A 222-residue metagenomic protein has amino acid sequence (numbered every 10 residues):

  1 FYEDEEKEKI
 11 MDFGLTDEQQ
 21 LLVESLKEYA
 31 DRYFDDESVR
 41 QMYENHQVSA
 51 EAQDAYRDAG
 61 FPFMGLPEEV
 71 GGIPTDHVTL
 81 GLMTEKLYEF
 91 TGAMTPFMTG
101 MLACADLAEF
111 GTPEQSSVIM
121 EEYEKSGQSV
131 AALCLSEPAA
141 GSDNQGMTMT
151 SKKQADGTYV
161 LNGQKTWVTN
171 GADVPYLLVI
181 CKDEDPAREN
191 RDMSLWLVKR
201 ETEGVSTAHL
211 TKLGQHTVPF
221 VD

Functional and structural regions predicted by a protein language model:
F1-I10: Short, Lys/Arg-enriched N-terminal segments with co-localized hydrophobic residues within the first ~10-30 amino acids
Q19, A30, G60, P67 (+5 more regions): Buried hydrophobic positions in well-ordered alpha/beta secondary-structure cores of metabolic enzymes
Y29-R40: N-terminal capping segment at the start of a domain
D58-Q128, N170-Y176: Internal helix-loop-helix
G100, A140-G141, T166-G171, H216: Glycine-rich phosphate/pyrophosphate-binding beta-alpha loops
V130-K153: A gly/ser-rich beta-alpha-beta helix-loop segment of oxidoreductase catalytic cores
G146-T148, K152, E201-D222: Flexible, small-/acidic-enriched active-site or ligand-binding loops
T158, N162-A208: A short core secondary-structure module
